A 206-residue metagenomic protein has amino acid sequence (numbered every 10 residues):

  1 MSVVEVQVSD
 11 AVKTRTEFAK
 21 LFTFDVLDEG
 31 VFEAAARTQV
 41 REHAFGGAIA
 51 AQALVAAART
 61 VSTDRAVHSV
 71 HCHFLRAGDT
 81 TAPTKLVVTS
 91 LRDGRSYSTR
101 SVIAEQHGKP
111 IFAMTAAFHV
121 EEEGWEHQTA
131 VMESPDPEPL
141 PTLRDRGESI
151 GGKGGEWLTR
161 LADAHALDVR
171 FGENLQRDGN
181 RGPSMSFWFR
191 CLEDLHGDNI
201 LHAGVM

Functional and structural regions predicted by a protein language model:
S2-M206: Terminal targeting signals and extreme-terminal segments of soluble enzymes
